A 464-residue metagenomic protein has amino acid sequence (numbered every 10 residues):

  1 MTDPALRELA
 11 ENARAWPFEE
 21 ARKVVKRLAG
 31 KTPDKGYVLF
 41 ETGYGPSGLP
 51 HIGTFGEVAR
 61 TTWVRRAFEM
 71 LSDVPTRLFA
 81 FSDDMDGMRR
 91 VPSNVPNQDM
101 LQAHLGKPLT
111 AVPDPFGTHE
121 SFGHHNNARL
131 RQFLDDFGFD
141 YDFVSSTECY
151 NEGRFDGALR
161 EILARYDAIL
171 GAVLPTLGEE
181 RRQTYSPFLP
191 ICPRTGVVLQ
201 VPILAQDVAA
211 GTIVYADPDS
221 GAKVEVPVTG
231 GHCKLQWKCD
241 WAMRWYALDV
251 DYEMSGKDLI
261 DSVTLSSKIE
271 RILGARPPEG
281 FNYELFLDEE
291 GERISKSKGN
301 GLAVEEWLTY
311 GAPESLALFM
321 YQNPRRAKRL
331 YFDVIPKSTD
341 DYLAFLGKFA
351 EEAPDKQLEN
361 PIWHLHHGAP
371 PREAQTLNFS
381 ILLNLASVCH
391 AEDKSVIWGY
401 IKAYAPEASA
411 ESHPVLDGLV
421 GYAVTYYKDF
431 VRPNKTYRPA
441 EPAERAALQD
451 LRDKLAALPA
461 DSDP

Functional and structural regions predicted by a protein language model:
M1-Y37, P50, R77-F79, L170 (+2 more regions): Basic, alpha-helical terminal appendages of large translation-related enzymes
T2-P96, D240-S262: N-terminal catalytic cores of NTP/NDP-binding nucleotidyl/phosphoryl-transfer enzymes
P46-L49, M85-R89, Y150-E152, L287-R293 (+1 more regions): Flexible loop/turn segments at secondary-structure boundaries
H51, I162, A312: Residue-level signal for inorganic ion chemistry
M85-Q102, A158-L159, L163, R293: Charged, often glycine-rich, active-site loop that binds/positions anionic groups
Q98-F137: A glycine-rich helix N-cap at a beta->alpha junction
D135, F139-V304: Active-site cores that bind ATP or allylic diphosphates and position pyrophosphate for catalysis
D258, V263, E284-R432: Catalytic adenosine-cofactor/nucleotide-binding cores of aminoacyl-tRNA synthetases and other
